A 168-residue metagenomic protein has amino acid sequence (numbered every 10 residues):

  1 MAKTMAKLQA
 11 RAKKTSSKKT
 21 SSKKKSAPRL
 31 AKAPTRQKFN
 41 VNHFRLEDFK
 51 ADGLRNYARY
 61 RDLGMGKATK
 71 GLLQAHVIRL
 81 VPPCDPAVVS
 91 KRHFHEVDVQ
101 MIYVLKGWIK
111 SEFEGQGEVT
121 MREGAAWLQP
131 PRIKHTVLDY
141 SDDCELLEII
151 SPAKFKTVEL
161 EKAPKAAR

Functional and structural regions predicted by a protein language model:
A2-C84, E159-R168: A short, N-terminal "cap"/entry segment at the start of jelly-roll beta-barrel domains of the cupin/DSBH fold
R55, A68-L73, C84-M101, G115 (+1 more regions): A short beta-loop-beta micro-motif enriched in histidine and acidic residues
A75-V77, L128, S141-V158: A short hydrophobic beta-strand segment most commonly corresponding to one strand of the jelly-roll/cupin
V77-L80, F94-S111, I149-P152: Short, conserved beta-strand element in jelly-roll/cupin
D85, G107-E112, A126: Short beta-strand segments in beta-sandwich/barrel cores
K91, S111-E112, Q129, K134-S141: Short beta-strand His + acidic residue motifs that chelate non-heme Fe in jelly-roll/DSBH and cupin folds
G115-R132: Short acidic-glycine-tyrosine-enriched beta hairpin
